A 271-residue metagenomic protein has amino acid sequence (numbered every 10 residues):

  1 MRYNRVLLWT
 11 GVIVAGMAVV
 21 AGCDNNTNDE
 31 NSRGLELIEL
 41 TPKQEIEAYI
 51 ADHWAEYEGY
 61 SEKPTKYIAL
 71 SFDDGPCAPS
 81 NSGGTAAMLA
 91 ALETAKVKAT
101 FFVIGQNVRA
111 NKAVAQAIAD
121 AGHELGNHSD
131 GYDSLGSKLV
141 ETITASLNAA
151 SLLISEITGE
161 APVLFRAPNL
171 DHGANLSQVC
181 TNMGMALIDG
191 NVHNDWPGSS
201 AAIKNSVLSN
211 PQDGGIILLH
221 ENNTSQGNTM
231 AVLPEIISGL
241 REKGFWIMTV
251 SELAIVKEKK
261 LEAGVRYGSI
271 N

Functional and structural regions predicted by a protein language model:
M1-T10: Bacterial N-terminal signal peptides that target proteins for export
R5-V6, R33-I38, I216: Intrinsic-disorder/low-complexity peptide segments enriched for small residues
G11-I13, V20-F72, P76-T94, Q116 (+2 more regions): N-terminal pre-catalytic segment of deacetylase/amide-hydrolase enzymes
G11-V12, G16, L135, G173 (+1 more regions): Enrichment for repetitive, rod-forming helical segments
T65-I68, P76-S82, A87-N223, L261: Metal-dependent polysaccharide deacetylase catalytic core of the NodB/CE4 family, i.e., the active-site-bearing domain
Q212-L253: Catalytic grooves of carbohydrate-active enzymes
